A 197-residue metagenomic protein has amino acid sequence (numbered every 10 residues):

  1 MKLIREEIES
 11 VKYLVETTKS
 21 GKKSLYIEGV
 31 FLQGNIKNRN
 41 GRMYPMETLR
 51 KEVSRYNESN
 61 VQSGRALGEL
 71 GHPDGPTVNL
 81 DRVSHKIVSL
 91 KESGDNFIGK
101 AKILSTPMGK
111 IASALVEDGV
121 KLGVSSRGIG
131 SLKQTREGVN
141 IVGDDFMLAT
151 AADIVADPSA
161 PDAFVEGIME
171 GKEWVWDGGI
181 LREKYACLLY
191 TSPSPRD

Functional and structural regions predicted by a protein language model:
L3-E7, K12-G29, R65-E69, N79 (+1 more regions): Residue microenvironments linked to proteolytic maturation and disulfide-stabilized extracellular modules
E16-T17, E47, Y190: Intrinsically disordered/low-complexity terminal segments and short unstructured peptides
F31-Y56: N-terminal "first-domain core" detector
Q33-N40, D74-V78, P107-K110: Short, surface-exposed beta-strand/loop "edge" segments at domain boundaries and coil↔beta transitions
M43, G71, A156-S159, P193: Selective for proline/serine-rich intrinsically disordered segments in cytosolic/nuclear regulatory regions
M43-Y44, T48, V78, V88 (+1 more regions): Short coil/turn linker and secondary-structure boundary residues
S59-G64: Short, well-structured hydrophobic secondary-structure segments
Y190-D197: Conserved small/polar residues in nucleotide/adenosyl-binding loops
